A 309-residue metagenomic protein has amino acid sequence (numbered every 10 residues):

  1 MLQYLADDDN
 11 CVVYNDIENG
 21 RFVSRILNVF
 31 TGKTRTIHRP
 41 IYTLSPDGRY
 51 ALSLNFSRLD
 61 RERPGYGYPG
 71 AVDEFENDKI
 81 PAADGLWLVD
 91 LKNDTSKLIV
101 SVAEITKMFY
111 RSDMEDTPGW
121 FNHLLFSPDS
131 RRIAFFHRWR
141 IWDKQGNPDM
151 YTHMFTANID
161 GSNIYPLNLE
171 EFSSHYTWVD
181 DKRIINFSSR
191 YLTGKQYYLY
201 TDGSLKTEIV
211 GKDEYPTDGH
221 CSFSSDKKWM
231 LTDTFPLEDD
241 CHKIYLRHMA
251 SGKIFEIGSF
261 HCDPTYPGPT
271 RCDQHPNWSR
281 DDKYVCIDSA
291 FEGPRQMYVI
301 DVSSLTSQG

Functional and structural regions predicted by a protein language model:
M1-Q3, H38-P46, N122, F172-T177 (+2 more regions): Repeated scaffold domains used in trafficking and secretory/extracellular systems, primarily beta-propellers
D8-D9, G48, S57, S130 (+3 more regions): Conserved loop/turn motif of beta-propeller repeat scaffolds
V12, A51, I133, I184-I185 (+2 more regions): Hydrophobic beta-strand positions that form the internal "hydrophobic ladder" of WD40/Gbeta-like beta-propeller blades
G20-R25, R61-R63, A82-W87, D143-F155 (+3 more regions): Structural motif
L54-A83, F136-M150, D233-C241: Short, conserved, GDST-rich strand-edge loop motifs in beta-rich repeat architectures
S96-D116, E256-G268: Surface-exposed loop and turn segments in beta-propeller and other repeat-based domains that flank or scaffold
N168-S173, I209-S222, K253-H275: Conserved blade-ending motifs and adjacent loop-strand segments that build the rim/top face of beta-propeller domains
G194, K212-K253: Loop/turn-rich, solvent-exposed surfaces of beta-rich toroidal or solenoidal domains
